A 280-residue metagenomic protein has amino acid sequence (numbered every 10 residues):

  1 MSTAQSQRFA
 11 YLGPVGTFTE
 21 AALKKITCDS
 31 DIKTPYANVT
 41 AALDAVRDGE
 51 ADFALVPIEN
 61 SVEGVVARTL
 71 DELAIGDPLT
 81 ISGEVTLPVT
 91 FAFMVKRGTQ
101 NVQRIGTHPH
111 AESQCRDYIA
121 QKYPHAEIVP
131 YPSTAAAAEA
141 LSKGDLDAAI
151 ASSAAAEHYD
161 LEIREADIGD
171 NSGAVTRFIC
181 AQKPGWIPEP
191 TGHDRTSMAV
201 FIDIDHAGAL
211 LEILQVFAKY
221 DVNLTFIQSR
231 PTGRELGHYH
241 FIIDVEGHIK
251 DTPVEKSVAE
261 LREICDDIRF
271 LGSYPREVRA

Functional and structural regions predicted by a protein language model:
M1-A280: Domain-level signature for soluble enzymes in the chorismate/prephenate branch of the shikimate pathway
